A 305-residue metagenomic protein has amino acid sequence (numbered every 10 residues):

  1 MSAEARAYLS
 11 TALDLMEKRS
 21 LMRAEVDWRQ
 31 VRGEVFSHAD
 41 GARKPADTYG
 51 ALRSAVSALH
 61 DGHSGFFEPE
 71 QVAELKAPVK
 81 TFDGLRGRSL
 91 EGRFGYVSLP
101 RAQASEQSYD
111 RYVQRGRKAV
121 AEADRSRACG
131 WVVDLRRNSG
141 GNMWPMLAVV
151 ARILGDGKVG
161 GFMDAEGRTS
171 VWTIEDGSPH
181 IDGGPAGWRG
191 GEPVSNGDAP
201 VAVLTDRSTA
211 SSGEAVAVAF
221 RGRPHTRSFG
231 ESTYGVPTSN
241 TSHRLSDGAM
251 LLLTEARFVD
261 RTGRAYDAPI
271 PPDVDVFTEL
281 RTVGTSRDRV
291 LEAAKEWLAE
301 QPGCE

Functional and structural regions predicted by a protein language model:
A12, A55, V97, V133 (+5 more regions): Terminal peptide-recognition signature
R23-G92, P302-E305: Extended, small/polar residue-biased N-terminal targeting/export presequences and adjacent propeptide/linker tracts
S89-V113: STAS-typified acidic loop motif
G92-F94, S126-W131, D156-V159, G197-P200 (+1 more regions): Loop/turn elements at helix/coil->beta-strand transitions in domains of secreted/extracellular proteins
Q107-C129: A short, well-ordered alpha-helical element
A128-G141: Short, glycine-/small-residue-enriched flexible loop/hinge segments at domain edges that mediate gating
G141-P200, T238-R244, E255, V259 (+1 more regions): Gly/Ser/Thr-rich loop/hinge elements
D267, P272-E305: Low-complexity, Gly/Ser/Thr/Pro-rich intrinsically disordered linker/tail segments
